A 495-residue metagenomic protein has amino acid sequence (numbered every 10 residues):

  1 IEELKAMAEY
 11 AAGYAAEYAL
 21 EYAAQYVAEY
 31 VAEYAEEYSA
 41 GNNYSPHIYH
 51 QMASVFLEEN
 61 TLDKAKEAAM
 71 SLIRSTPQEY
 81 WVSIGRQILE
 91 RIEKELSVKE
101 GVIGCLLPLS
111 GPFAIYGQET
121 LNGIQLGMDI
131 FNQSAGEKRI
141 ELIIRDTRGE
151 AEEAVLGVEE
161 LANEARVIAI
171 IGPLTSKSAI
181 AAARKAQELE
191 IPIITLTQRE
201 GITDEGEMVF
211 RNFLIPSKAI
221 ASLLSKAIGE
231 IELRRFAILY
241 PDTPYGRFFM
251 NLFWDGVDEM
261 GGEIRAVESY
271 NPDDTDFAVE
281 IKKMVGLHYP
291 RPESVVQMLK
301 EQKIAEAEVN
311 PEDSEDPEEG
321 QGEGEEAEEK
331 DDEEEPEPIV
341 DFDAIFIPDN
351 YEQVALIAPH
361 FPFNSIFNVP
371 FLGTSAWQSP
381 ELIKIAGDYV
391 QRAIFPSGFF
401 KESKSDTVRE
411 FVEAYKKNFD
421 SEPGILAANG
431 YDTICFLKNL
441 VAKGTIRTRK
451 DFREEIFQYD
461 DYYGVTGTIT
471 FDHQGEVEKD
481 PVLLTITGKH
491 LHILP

Functional and structural regions predicted by a protein language model:
I1-Y10, Y30-P495: Extracytosolic ligand-binding ectodomains
E9-A28, A32: An internal, amphipathic alpha-helical element
